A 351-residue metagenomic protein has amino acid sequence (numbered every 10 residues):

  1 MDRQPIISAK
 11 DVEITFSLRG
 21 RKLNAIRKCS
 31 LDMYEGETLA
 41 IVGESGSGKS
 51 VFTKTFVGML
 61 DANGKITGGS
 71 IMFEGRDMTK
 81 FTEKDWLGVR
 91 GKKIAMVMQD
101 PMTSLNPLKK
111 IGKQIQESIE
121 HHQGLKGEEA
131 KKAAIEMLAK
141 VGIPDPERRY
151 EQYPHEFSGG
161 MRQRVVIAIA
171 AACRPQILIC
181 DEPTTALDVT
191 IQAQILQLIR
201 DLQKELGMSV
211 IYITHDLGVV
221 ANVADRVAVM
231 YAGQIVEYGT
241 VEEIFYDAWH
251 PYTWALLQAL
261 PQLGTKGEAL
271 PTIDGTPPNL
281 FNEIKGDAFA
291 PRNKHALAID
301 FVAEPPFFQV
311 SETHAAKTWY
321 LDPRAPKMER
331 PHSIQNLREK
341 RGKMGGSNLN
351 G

Functional and structural regions predicted by a protein language model:
Q4-P5, P144-R148, T240-M344: Short catalytic/signature loops enriched in Gly
V42-E44: The feature captures the beta-strand-to-loop junction immediately N-terminal to the Walker
G58, I179, P183, L187 (+1 more regions): P-loop NTP-binding/switch modules centered on Walker-like glycine-rich loops
I66-D77: Conserved ABC transporter NBD signature motif
D77, E129-R148, L257: Conserved ABC ATPase "signature" region
A172-Q176: A short, proline-enriched helix->beta-strand linker immediately N-terminal to the Walker B motif in ABC-type P-loop
